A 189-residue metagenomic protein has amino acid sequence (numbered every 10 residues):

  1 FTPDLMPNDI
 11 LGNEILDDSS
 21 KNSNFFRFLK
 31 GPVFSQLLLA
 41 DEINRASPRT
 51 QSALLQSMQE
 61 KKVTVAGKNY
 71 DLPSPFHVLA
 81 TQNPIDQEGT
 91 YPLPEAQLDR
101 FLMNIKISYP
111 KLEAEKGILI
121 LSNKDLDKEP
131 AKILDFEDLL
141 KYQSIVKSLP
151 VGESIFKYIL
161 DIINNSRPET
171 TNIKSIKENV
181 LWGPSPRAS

Functional and structural regions predicted by a protein language model:
F1-D99, M103-I105: Conserved ASCE/P-loop NTPase catalytic core
F1-M6, L102-A114, E129-I133, S148-V151: Conserved AAA+ ATPase "SRH/arginine-finger" region at the nucleotide-binding site
G12, I120-L121: Phosphate-coordinating loops and pocket residues in cytosolic domains that bind phosphorylated ligands
Q97, I105-S108, D125, I145: Interdomain coupling/hinge region of P-loop NTPase helicase/AAA+ cores
G117: Acidic, glycine- and histidine-enriched catalytic cores of nucleic acid- and nucleotide-handling enzymes, centered on
S122-S189: Basic, amphipathic alpha-helical bundle interface domains used for macromolecular binding and assembly
